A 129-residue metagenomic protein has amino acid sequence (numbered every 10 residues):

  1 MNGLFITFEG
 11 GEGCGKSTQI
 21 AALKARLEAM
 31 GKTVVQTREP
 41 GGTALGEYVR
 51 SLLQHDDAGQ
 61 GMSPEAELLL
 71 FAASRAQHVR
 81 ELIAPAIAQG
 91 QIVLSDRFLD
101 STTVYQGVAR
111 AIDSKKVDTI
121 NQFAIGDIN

Functional and structural regions predicted by a protein language model:
M1-G3: Phosphate-binding P-loop
I6-F8: Hydrophobic anchor at the beta1->P-loop junction of P-loop NTPases
G13: Walker A (P-loop) phosphate-binding loop of P-loop NTPases
K16: Conserved lysine of the Walker
Q19: Hydrophobic positions on the alpha1 helix immediately C-terminal to the Walker A/P-loop
L23, L27-E28: Hydrophobic alpha-helical packing residues
M30-I125: ATP-dependent small-molecule kinase phosphotransfer cores that center on conserved nucleotide phosphate-binding segments
I128-N129: AAA+/SF3 P-loop NTPase mechanochemical coupling elements
